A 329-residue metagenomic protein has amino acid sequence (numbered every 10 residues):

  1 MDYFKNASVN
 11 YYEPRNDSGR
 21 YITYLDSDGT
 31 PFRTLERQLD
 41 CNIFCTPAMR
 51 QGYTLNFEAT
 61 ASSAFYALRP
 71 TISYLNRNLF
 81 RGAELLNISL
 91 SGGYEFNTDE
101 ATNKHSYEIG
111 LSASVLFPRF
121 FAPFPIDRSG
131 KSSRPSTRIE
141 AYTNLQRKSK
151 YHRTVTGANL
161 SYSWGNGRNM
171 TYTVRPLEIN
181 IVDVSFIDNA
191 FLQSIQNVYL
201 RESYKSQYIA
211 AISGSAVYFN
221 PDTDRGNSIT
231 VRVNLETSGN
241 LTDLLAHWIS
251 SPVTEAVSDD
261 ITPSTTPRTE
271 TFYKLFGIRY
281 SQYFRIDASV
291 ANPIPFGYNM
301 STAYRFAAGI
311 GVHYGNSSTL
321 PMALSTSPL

Functional and structural regions predicted by a protein language model:
M1, A7, R33-E36, R50-T54 (+2 more regions): Transmembrane beta-strand segments of outer-membrane beta-barrel domains in Gram-negative and organellar OMPs
M1-A61, S73, S91-G92, F96 (+2 more regions): Periplasmic polypeptide-binding modules associated with outer-membrane biogenesis and secretion
S18-G19, G82, G311-G315: Short aromatic-acidic-glycine turn motif
T46-A48, L79, P221: Short polar/acidic secondary-structure junctions
L55-A61, Y66-F121, E140: Predominantly transmembrane beta-strands of Gram-negative outer membrane beta-barrel pores used for transport
F80-R81, G297, S325: Generic, ordered loop/turn and secondary-structure boundary motif
G82-A83, P123, L244, S327: Surface-exposed loop/turn and secondary-structure junction residues enriched for glycine/proline
N316-L329: Outer membrane beta-barrel transmembrane domains
